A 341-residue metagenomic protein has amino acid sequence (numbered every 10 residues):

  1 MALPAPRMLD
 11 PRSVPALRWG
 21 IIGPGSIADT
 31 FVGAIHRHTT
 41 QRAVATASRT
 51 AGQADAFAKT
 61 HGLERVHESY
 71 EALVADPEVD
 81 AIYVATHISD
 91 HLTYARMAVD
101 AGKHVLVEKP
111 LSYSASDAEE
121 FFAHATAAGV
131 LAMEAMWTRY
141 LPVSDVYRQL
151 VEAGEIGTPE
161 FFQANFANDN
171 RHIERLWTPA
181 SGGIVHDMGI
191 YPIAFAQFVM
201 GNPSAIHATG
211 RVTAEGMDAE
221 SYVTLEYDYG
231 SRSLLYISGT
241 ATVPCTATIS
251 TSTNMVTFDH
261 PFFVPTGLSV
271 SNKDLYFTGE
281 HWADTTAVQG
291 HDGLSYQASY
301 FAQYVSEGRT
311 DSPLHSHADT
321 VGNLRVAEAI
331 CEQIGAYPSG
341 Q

Functional and structural regions predicted by a protein language model:
M1-H61, G340: N-terminal Rossmann-like dinucleotide-binding module
M1-S13, A81-Y83, D228, Y300-Q341: C-terminal helix-rich "cap/oligomerization" subdomain common to oxidoreductases
A2-R7, A194-T266, G293, S299-R309 (+1 more regions): Contiguous beta-strand/loop segments that form the cofactor/metal-binding neighborhood of enzyme cores
H61-H124: Beta-loop-alpha module in the N-terminal Rossmann-like domain of NAD(P)-dependent dehydrogenases, especially those
H67, V107-E108, A132-E134, Q163 (+1 more regions): Hydrophobic residues in well-ordered beta-strands that form the structural core
E120-T138, G157-A164: Rossmann-fold dehydrogenase core element
T138-T209, A214: Predominantly a Rossmann-like dinucleotide-binding segment in NAD(P)-dependent oxidoreductases
T285-S299, H315: Active-site loop of classical SDR/Rossmann-like NAD(P)-dependent oxidoreductases, centered on the catalytic Tyr-X3-Lys
